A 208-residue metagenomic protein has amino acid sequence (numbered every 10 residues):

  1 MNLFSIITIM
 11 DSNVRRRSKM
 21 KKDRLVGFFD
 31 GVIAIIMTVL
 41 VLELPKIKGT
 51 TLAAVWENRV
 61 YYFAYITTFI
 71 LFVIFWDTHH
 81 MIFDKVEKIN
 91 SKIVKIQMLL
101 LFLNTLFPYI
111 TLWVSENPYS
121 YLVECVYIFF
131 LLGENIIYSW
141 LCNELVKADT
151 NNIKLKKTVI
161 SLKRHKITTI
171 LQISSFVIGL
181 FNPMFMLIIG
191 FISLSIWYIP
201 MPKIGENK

Functional and structural regions predicted by a protein language model:
L3-K208: Multi-pass alpha-helical transmembrane bundle typical of ion/small-solute transporters and intramembrane aspartyl
